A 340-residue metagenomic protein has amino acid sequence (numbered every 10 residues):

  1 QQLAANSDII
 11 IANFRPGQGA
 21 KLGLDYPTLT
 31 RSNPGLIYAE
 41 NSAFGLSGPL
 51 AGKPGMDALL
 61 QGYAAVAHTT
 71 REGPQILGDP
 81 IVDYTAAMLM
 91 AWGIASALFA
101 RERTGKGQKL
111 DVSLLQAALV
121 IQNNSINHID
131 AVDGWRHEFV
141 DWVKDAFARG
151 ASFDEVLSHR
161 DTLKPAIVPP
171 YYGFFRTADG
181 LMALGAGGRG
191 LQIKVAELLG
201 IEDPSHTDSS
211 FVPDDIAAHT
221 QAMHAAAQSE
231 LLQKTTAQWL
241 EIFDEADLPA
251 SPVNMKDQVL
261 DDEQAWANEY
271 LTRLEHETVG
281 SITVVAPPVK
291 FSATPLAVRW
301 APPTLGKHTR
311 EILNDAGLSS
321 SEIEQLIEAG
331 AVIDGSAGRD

Functional and structural regions predicted by a protein language model:
Q1-R31, L232: A structured beta-alpha segment of the ubiquitous adenosine-cofactor-binding alpha/beta core
F14, Y63, A186: Glycine-rich, N-terminal phosphate-binding loop of Rossmann-like dinucleotide-binding domains
A20-G173, A178: Active-site-adjacent "lid/gating" segments in soluble enzymes
P74, T278-Q325: Flexible, small-/acidic-enriched active-site or ligand-binding loops
D161-A246, A250: Aromatic-enriched alpha-helical interface/lid elements that frame and gate functional surfaces
A237, E245-R299: A glycine-rich dinucleotide-binding beta-alpha-beta segment and adjacent secondary-structure elements that constitute
S321, Q325-D340: Amphipathic terminal alpha-helices
